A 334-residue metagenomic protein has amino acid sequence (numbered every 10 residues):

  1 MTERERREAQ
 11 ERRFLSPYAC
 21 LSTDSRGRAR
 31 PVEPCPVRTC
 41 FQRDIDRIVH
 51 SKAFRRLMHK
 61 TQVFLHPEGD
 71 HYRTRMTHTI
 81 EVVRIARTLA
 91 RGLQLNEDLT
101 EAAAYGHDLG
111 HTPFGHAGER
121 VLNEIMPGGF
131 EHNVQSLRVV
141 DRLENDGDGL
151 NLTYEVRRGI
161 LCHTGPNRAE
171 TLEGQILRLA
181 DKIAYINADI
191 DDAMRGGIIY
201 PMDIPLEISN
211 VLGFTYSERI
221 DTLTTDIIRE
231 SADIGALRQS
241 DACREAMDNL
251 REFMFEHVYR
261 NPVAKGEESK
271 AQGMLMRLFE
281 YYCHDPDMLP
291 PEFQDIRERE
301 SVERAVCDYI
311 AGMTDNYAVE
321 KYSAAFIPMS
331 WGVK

Functional and structural regions predicted by a protein language model:
M1-R75, T79, V83-L89, L95-E97 (+1 more regions): Histidine-centered, transition-metal-coordinating active-site segments
L99, A103, D108-D146: A generic, well-ordered mixed alpha/beta core segment in the N-terminal half of proteins
